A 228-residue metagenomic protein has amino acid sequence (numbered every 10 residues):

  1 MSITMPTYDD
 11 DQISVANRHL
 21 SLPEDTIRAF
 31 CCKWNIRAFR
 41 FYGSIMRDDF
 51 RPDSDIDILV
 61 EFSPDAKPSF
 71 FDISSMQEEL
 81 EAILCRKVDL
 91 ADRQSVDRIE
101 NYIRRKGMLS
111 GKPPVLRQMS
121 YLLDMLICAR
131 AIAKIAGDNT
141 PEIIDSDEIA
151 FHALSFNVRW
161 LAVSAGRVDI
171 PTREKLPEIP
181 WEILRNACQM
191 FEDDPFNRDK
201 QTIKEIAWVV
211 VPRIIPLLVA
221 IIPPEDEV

Functional and structural regions predicted by a protein language model:
S2-D11, N17-R40, S44-D49, L59-E78 (+1 more regions): Solvent-exposed interaction patches of small proteins and small membrane subunits
P52-S54: Catalytic core of bacterial cyclic-dinucleotide metallophosphodiesterases
